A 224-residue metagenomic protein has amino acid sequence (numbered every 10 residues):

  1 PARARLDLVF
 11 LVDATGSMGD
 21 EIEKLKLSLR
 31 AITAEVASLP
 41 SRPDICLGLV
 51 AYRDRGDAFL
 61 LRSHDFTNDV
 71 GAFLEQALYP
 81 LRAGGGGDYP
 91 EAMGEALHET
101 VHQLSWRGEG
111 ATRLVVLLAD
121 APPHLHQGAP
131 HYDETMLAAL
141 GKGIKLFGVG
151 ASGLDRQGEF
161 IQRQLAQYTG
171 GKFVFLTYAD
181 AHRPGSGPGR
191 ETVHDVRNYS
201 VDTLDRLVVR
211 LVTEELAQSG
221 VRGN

Functional and structural regions predicted by a protein language model:
P1-N224: Divalent cation-coordinating acidic motifs and surrounding scaffolds that mediate Ca2+/Mg2+/Mn2+/Zn2+-dependent binding
